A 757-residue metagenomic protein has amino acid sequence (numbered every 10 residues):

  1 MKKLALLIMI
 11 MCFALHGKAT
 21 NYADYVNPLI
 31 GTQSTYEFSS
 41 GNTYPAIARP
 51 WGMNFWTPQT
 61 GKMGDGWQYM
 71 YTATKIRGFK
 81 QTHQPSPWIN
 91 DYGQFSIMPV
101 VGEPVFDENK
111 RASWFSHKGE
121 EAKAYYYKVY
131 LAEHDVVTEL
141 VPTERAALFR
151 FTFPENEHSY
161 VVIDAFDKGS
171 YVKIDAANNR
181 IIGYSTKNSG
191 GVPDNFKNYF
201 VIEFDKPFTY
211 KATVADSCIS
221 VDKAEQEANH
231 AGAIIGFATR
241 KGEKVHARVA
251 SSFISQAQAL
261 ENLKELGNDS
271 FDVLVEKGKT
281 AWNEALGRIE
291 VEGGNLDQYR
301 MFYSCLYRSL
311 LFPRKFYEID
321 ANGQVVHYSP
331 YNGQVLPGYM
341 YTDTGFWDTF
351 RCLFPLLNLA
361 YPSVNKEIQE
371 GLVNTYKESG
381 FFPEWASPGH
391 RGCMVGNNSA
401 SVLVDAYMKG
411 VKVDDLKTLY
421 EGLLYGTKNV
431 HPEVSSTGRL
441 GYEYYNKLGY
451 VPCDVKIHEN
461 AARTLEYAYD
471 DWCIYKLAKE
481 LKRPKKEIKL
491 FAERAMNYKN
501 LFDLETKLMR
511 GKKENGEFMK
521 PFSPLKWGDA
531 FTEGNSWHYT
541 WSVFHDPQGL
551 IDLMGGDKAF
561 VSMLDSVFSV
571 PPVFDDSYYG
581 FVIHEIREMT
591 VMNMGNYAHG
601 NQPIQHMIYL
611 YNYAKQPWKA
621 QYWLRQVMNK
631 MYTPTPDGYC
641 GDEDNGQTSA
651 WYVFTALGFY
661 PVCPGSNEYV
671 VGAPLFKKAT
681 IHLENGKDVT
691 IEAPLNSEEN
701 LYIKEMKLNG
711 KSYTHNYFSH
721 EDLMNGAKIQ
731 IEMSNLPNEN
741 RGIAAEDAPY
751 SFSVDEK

Functional and structural regions predicted by a protein language model:
M1-T20: Bacterial Sec-dependent N-terminal signal peptides
T20-F354, N358-S401, Y407-L465, C473 (+9 more regions): Accessory carbohydrate-recognition regions in carbohydrate-active enzymes
D470: ATP-dependent phospho-/nucleotidyl transfer catalytic cores
A693: Conserved catalytic core of nucleotide polymerization and phosphodiester-bond processing enzymes
Y702: Extracellular attachment/recognition segments
